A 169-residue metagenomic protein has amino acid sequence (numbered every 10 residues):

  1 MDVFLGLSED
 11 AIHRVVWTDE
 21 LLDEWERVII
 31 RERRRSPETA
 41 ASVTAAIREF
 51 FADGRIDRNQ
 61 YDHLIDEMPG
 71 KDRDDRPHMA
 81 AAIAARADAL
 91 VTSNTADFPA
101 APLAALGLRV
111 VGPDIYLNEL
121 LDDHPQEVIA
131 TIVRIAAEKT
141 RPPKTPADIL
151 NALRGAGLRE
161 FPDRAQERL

Functional and structural regions predicted by a protein language model:
M1-R33: PIN/NYN-family metal-dependent endoribonuclease catalytic core
I12, A52-R55, G107: A generic structural signal for alpha->beta connector loops
V16, D57, V111: General small-molecule cofactor/ligand-binding pocket signal
L22-E24, D62-E67, Y116-L120: A short acidic, often aromatic-flanked loop/helix-cap motif at beta-alpha or helix-coil junctions that lines enzyme
R27-A52, P125-R134, E138-K139: Extended, non-globular alpha-helical segments
A52-A89, P143, G155-L169: Active-site neighborhoods of divalent-metal-dependent phosphate/nucleic-acid chemistry enzymes
R76-R109: Acidic, metal-binding active-site segment of PIN/NYN-like and related structure-specific nucleases
A96-L169: Acidic, PIN/NYN-like endoribonuclease modules and their adjacent C-terminal/linker elements
